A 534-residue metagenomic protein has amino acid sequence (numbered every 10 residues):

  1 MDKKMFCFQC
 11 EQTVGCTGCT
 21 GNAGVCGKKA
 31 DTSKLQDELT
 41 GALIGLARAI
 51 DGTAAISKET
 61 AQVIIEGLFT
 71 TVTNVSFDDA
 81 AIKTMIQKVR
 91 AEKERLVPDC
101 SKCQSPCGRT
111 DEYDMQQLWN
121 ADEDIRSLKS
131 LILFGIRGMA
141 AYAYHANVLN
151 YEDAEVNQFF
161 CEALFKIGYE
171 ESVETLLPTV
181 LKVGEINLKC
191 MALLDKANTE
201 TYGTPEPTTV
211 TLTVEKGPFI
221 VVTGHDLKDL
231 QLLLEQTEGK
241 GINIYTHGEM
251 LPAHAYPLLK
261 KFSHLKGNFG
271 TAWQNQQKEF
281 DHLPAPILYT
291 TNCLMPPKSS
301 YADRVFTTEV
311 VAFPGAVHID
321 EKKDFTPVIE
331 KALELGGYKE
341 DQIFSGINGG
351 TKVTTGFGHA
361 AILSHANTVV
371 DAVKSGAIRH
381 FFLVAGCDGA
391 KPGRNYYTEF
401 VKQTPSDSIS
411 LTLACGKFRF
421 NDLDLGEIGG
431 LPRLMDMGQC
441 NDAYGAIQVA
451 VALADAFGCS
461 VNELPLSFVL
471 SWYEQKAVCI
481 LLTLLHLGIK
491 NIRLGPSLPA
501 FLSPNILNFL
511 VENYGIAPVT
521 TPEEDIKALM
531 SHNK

Functional and structural regions predicted by a protein language model:
D2-D37, G41-G45, A55, P178 (+1 more regions): Anaerobic metallocofactor- and corrinoid-dependent redox/one-carbon enzyme cores, especially those from methanogenesis
L43-T201: Electropositive, gly/pro-rich neighborhoods at or near active sites that engage anionic ligands
